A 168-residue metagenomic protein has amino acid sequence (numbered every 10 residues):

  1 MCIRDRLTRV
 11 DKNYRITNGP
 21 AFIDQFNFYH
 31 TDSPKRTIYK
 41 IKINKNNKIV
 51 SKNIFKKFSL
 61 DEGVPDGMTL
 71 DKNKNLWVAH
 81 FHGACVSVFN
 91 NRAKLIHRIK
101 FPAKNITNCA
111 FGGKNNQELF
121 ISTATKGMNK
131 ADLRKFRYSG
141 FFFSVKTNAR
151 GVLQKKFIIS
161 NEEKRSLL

Functional and structural regions predicted by a protein language model:
M1-I3: Short, small-residue-biased leader/transition segments that mark boundaries at the very start of proteins
R6-K12, S51-F58, K94-I99: A short beta-strand motif characteristic of beta-propeller blades
L7-F28, F58-N75, A103-Q117, R165-L168: Beta-rich, blade/repeat-based domains predominating in secreted/periplasmic proteins but also intracellular
F28-K35, L76-F81, F120-G127: Conserved beta-strand positions in repeat-built beta-propeller and related beta-rich domains
R36-I38, A84-V86, M128, F142: Structural signal for beta-propeller blades
I41-K48, T147-V152: Short loop/turn segments immediately following beta-strands, especially the blade-tip and inter-blade linker loops
S87-H97, N105, G113, L119: Flexible "stalk/tail and boundary" regions
A110-L168: Blade-level signature of beta-propeller repeat domains, shared across WD40, Kelch, NHL, RCC1 and BNR/Asp-box propellers
